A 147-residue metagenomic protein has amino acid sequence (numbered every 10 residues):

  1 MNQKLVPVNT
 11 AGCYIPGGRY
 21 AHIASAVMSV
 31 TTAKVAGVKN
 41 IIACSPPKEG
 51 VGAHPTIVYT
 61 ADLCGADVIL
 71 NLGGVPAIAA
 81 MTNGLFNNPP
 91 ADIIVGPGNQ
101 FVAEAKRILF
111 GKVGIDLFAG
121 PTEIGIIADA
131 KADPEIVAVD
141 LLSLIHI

Functional and structural regions predicted by a protein language model:
M1-Y59: Conserved small-residue-rich beta-alpha loop and adjacent elements that most often cradle the phosphate/pyrophosphate
L63-D140: Conserved NAD(P)+-binding/catalytic subdomain of aldehyde/semialdehyde dehydrogenases
I145-I147: Conserved small/polar residues in nucleotide/adenosyl-binding loops
